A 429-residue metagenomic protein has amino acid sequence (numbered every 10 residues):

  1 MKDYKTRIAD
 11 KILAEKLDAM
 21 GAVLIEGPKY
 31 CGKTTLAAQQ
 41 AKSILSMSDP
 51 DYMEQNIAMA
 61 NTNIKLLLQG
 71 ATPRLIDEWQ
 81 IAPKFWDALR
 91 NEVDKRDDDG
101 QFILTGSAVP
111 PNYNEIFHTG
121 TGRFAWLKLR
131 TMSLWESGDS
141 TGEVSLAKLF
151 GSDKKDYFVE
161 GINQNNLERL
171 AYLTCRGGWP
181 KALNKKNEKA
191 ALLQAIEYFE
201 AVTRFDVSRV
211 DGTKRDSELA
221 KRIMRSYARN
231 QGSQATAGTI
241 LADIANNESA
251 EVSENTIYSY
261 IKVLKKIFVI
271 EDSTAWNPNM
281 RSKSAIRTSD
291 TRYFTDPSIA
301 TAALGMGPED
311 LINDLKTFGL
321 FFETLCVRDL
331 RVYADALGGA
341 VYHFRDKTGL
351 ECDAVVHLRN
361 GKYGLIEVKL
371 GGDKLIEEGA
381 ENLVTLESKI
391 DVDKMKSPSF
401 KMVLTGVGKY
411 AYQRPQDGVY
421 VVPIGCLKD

Functional and structural regions predicted by a protein language model:
M1-A14: N-terminal pre-Walker A segment at the start of P-loop NTPase domains
K33-T34: Conserved lysine of the Walker
I44-P73: Short glycine-rich substrate-engagement loop in P-loop NTPases that contacts/grips substrate
W86-P110, H118: Conserved catalytic/switch belt of AAA+ P-loop NTPases
N114-R229, S233: Interdomain motor-coupling "hinge/lid" segment immediately C-terminal to the ATP-binding subdomain of NTP-driven enzymes
L183-K362: Accessory nucleic acid-recognition modules appended to NTPase machines
C326, L330, C352-V356, K362-G372 (+3 more regions): Conserved catalytic cores of phosphodiester-cleaving nucleases, focusing on short active-site segments
G406-D429: Domain-level recognition of nuclease-like catalytic cores that cleave nucleotide substrates
